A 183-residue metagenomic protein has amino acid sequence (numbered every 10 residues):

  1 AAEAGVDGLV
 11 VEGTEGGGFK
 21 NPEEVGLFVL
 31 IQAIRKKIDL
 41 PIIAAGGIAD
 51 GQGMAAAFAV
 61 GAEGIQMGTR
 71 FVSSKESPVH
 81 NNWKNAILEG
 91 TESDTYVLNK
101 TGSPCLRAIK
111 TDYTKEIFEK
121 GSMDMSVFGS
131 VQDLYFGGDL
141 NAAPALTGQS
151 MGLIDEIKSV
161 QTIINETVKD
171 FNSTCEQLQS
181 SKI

Functional and structural regions predicted by a protein language model:
A2-G5: Acidic (Asp/Glu)-rich catalytic clusters
D7-G13: Non-cysteine beta-strand/loop elements that form the S-adenosyl-L-methionine
T14-E15, R70: Short, ordered loop/turn segments at secondary-structure junctions
N21-I43, A49-I183: Conserved active-site-proximal phosphate/metal-binding subdomains
